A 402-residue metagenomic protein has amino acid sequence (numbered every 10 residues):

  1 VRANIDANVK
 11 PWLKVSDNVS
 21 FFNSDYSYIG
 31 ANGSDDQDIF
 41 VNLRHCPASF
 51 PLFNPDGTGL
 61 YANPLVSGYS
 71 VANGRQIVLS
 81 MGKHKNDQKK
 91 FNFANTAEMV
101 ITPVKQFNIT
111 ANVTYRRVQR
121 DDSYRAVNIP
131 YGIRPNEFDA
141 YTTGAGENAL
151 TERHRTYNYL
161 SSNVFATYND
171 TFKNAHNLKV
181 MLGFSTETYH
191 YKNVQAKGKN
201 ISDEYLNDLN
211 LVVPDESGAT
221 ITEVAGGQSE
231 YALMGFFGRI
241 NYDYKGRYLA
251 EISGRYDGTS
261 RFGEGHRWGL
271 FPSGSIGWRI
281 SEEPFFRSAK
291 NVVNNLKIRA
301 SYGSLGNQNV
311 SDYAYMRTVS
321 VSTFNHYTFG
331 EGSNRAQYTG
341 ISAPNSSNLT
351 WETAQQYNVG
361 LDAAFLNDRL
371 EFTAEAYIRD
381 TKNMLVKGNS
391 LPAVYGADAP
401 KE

Functional and structural regions predicted by a protein language model:
N4-L13, N18-N23, Y69-A126, G144-E402: Extracellular/periplasmic, surface-exposed regions of secreted and cell-surface proteins
G33-D35, R317-T318: Short, hinge-like loop/turn segments at secondary-structure boundaries
D35, I39-C46, P51, G132-Y157: Replace "related TpsB outer-membrane translocases also match" with "some related outer-membrane beta-barrels such as
D35-V78: Acidic, glycine-rich flexible loop segments
P47-P51, A62, P103, V127 (+1 more regions): Proline-rich low-complexity regions
